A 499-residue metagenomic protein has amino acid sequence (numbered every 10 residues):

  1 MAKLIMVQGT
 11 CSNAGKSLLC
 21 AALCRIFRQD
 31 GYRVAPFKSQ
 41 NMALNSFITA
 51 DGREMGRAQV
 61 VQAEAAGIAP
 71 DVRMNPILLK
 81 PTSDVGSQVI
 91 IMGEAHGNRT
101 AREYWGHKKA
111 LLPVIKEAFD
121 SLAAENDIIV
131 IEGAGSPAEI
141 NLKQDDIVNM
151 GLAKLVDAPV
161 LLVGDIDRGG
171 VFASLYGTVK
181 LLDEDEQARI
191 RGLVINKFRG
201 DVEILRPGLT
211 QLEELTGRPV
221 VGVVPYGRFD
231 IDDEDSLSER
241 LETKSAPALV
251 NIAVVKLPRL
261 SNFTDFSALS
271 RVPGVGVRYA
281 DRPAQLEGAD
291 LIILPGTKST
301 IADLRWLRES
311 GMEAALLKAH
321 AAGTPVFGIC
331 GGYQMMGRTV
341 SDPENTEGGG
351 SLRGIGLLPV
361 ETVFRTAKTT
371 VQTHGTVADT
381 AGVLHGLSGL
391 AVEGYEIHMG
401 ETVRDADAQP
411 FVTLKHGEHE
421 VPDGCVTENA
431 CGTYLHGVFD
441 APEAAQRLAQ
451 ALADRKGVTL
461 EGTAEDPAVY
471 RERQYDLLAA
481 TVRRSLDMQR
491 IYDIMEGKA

Functional and structural regions predicted by a protein language model:
M1-K318, P325, D342, T366 (+1 more regions): Flexible phosphate-sensing "switch/lid" loops adjacent to ATP/NTP-binding sites across phosphate-transfer
C330-G331: Catalytic nucleophile serine of serine hydrolases, specifically the conserved "nucleophile elbow" pentapeptide
Q334: Glycine-rich SAM-binding Motif I of class I
G337-N345: Extracellular/periplasmic helix-exit of transmembrane alpha-helices
T346-E347, L352-V371, V377: Conserved P-loop NTPase catalytic core
